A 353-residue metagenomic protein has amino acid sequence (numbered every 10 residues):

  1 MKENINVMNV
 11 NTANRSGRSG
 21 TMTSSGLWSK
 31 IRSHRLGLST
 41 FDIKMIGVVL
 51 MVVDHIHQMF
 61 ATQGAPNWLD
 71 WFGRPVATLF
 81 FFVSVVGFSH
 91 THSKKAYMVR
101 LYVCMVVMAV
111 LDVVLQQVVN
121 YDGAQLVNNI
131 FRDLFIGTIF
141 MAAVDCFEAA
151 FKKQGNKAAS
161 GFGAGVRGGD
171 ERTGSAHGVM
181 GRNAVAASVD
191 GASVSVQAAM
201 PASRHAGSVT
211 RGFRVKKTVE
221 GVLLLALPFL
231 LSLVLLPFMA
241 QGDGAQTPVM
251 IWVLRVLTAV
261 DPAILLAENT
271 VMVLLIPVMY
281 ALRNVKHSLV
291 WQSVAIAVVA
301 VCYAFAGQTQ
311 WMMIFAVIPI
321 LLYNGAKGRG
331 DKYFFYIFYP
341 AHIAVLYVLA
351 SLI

Functional and structural regions predicted by a protein language model:
M1-I353: Alpha-helical transmembrane segments and their immediate juxtamembrane cytosolic regions
